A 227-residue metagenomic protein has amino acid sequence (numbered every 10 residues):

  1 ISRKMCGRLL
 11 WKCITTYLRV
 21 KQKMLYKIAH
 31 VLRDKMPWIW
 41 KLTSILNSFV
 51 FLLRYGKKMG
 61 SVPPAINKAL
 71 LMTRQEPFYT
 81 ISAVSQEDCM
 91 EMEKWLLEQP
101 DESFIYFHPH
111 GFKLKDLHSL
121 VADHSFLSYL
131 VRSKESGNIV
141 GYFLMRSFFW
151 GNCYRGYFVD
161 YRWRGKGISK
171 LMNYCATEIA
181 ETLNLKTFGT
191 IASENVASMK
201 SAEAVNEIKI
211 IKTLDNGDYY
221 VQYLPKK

Functional and structural regions predicted by a protein language model:
F78-K94: A short beta-loop-alpha structural element at the N-terminal edge of CoA-dependent acyl/N-acetyltransferase catalytic
K94-H108: Helix-loop element at the rim of GNAT/NAT acetyltransferase active sites that forms part of the acceptor-substrate
F107-N152: Acetyl-CoA-dependent GNAT
G156-G165, A192: A short, internal acetyl-CoA/4′-phosphopantetheine-binding micro-motif in the GNAT/acyltransferase core
G165-E178, A204: Conserved acetyl-CoA-binding loop-helix of GNAT-fold acetyltransferases
A180-A192: Conserved GNAT acetyl-CoA-binding A-motif
S193-I211: Conserved active-site alpha-helix within GNAT-family acetyltransferase domains
T213-K227: C-terminal "cap" of GNAT-fold acetyltransferases
